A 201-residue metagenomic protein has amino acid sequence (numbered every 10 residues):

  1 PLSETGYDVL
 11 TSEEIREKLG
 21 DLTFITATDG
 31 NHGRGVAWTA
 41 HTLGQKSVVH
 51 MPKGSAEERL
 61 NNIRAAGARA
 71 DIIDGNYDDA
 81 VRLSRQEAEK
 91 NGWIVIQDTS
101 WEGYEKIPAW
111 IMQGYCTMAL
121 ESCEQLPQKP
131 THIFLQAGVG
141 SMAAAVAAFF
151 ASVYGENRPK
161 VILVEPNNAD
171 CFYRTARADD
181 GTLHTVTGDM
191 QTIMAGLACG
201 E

Functional and structural regions predicted by a protein language model:
P1-F24, K106-P127: Glycine-rich oxoanion-binding loops at beta->alpha junctions
G6-T26, R34-E87, F172-L183: Active-site-proximal loop->helix
F24-G30, L135-V139, E165: Active-site nucleophile and cofactor-binding loops and adjacent substrate-binding regions of central metabolic enzymes
G30-H32, A40, I63, S122 (+3 more regions): Buried hydrophobic positions in well-ordered alpha/beta secondary-structure cores of metabolic enzymes
V48, D71, I94-I96, F134 (+1 more regions): Hydrophobic/aromatic beta-strand patches that form the interior of the parallel beta-sheet core in alpha/beta enzyme
N62, D79-Q86, T117-Q125, H132 (+3 more regions): Alpha-helical scaffold segments in soluble metabolic enzymes
D78-E87, G92-V95, W101-G103, S152-E201: Active-site/ligand-binding loops adjacent to catalytic centers
I94-Y154: Active-site/ligand-binding-proximal alpha/beta "capping" segment
